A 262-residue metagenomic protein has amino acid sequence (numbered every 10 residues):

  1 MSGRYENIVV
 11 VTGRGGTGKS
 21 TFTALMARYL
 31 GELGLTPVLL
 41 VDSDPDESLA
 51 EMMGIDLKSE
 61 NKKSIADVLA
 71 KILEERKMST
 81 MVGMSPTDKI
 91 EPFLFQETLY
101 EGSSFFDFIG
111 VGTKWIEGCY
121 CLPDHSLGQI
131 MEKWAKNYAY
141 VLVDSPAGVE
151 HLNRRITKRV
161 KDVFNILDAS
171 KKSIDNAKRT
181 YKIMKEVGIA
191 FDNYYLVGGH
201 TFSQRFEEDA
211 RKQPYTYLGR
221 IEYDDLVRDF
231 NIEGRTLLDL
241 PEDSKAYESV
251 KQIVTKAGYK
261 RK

Functional and structural regions predicted by a protein language model:
M1-E6: Phosphate-binding P-loop
N7-P45: Walker A/P-loop phosphate-binding motif and the immediately C-terminal alpha-helix
I8, P37-L39, F108, Y140-L142 (+1 more regions): Residue-level preference for the first positions of well-ordered beta-strands
L25, Y29, M52, R155: Active-site signature of alpha/beta-hydrolase-fold catalytic machinery across serine- and Asp/Cys-nucleophile hydrolases
P45-E132, I232: P-loop/Walker-type NTP enzyme "switch/lid" segment
I55-S59, I183-M184, R211-Q213, T236-L238: Short, hinge-like loop/turn segments at secondary-structure boundaries
L122-R220, D229: Conserved catalytic-core segment of NTP-binding enzymes
N231-S244: C-terminal boundary of histidine-terminating zinc-finger modules
